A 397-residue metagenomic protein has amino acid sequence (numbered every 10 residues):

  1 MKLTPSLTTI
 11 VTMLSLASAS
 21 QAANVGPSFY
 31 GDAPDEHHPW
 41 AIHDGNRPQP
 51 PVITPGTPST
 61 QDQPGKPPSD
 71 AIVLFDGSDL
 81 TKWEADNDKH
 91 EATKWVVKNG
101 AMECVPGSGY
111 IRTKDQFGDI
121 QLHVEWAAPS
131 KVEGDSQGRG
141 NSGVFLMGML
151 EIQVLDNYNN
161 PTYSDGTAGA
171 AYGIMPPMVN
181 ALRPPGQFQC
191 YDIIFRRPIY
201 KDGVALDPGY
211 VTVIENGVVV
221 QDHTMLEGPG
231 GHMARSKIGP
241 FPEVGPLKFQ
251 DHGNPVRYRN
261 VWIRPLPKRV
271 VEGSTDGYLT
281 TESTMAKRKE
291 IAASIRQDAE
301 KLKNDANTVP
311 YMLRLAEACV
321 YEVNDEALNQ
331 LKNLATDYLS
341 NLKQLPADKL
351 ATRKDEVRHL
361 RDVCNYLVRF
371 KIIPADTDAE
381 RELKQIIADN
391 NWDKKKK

Functional and structural regions predicted by a protein language model:
M1-P5: Positively charged n-region of N-terminal signal peptides that target proteins for export
T8-S18: Bacterial N-terminal signal peptides
A22-K397: Carbohydrate-interacting regions of secretory-pathway proteins
